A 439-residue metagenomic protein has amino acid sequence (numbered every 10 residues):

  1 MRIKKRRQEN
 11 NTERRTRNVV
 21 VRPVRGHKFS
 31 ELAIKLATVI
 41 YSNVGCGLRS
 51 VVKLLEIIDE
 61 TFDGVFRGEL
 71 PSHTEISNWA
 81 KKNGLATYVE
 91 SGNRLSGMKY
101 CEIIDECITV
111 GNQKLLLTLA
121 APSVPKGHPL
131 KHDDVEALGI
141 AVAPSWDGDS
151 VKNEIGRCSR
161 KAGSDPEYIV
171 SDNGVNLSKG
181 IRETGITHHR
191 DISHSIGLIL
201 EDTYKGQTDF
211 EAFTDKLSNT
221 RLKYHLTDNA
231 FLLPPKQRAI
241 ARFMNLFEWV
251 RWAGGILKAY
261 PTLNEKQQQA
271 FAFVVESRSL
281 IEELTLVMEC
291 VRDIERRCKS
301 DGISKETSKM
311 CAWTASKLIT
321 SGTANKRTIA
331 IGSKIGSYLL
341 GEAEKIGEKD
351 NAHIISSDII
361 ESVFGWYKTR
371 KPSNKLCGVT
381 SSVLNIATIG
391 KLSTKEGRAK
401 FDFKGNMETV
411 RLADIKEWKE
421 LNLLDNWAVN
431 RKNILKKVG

Functional and structural regions predicted by a protein language model:
I3-E31: Basic, amphipathic alpha-helix used for nucleic-acid engagement in HTH/winged-helix/SANT-Myb modules and analogous
V21-F29, G64-I169, K179-R190, D202: RNase H-like nuclease fold core
V24-C46: Short, amphipathic alpha-helical "recognition" segments used to contact nucleic acids or chromatin
L48-F66: DNA-recognition alpha helix
S171-E183, I196-G197, R221-G439: Acidic/histidine-rich catalytic cores and adjacent linkers of DNA breakage/strand-transfer/modification proteins
I186-A212: Inter-helix linker motif
Q207-H225: A polyampholytic, Gly/Pro-enriched intrinsically disordered region
